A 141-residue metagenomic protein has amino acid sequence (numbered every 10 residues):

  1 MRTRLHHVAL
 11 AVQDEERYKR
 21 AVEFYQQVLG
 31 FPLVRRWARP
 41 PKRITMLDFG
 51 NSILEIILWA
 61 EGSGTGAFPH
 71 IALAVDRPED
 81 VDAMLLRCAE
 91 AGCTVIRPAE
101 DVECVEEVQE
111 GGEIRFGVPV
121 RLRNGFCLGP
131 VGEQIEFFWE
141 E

Functional and structural regions predicted by a protein language model:
M1-T3, L85-L86, A91-E141: Vicinal oxygen chelate
M1-V22, I71, F138-E141: N-terminal beta-strand motif that seeds the catalytic metal site of vicinal oxygen chelate
H7-A9, M46, H70-A72, N124-F126: Short aromatic/hydrophobic contact patches that present stacked aromatics for nucleic-acid/ligand binding
V22-Q27, M84-A89: Short amphipathic alpha-helices in soluble, non-transmembrane regions that often serve as interface/regulatory elements
Q26-V34, C93: Conserved acetyl-CoA-binding loop of GNAT-fold acetyltransferases
P32-F68, Q134-W139: Conserved short beta-strand elements that form part of the metal-binding/catalytic scaffold of enzyme active sites
W59-M84: Helix-adjacent hinge/juxtasegments
